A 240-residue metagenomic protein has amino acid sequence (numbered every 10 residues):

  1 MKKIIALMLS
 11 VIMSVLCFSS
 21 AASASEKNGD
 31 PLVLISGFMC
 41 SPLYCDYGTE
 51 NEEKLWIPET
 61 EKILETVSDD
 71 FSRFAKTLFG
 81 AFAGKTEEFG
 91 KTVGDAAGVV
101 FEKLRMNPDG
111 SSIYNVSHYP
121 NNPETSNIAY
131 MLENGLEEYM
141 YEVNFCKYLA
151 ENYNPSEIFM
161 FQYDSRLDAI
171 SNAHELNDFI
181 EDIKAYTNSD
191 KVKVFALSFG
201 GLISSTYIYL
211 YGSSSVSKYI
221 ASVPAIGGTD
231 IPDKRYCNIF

Functional and structural regions predicted by a protein language model:
K2-S23: Sec-dependent N-terminal signal peptides of Gram-positive bacterial secreted proteins and lipoproteins
S25-F195, G201-F240: N-terminal non-catalytic accessory region
